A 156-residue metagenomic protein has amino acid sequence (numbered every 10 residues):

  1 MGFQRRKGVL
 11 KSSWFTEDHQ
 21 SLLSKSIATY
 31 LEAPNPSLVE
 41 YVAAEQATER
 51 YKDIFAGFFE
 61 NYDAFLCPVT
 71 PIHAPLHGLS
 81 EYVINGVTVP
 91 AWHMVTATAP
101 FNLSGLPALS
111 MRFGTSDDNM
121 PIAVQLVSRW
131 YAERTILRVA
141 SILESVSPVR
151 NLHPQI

Functional and structural regions predicted by a protein language model:
M1, A43, A74-V95: Short, surface-exposed loop/helix-turn segments at secondary-structure junctions that function as lids/hinges flanking
G2-A56, I72, S110-M120: Short helix-loop capping/hinge segments that flank enzyme active sites or metal/cofactor-binding pockets
R5-L23, H93-V95, Y131-S145: Short, basic, helix/turn surface patches
V42-Q46, D53, N102-I156: Structural helix-boundary/capping segments
D63: Conserved acidic residues
T98: Glycine-rich phosphate/pyrophosphate-binding beta-alpha loops
